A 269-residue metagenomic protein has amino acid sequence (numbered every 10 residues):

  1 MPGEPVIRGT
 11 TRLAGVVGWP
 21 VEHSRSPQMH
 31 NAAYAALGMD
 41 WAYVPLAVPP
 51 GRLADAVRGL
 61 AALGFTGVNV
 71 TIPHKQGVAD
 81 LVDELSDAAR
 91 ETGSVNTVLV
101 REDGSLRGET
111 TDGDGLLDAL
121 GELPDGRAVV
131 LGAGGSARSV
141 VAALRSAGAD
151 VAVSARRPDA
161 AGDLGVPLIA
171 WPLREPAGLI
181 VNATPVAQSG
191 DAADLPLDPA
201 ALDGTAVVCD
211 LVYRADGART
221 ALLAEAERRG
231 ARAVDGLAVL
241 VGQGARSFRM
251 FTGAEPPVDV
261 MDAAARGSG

Functional and structural regions predicted by a protein language model:
P2-E122: Phosphate/diphosphate ligand-binding glycine-rich loop within oxidoreductases
I7-R8, L123-P124, R145, P196-A206: Short, conserved loop/helix-junction motifs that constitute active-site signature segments in enzyme catalytic cores
G18-P20, T110-D114, L120-R145, A155: Glycine-rich adenosine-cofactor-binding loop
T66, V70-G77, G135-S136, P185-Q188 (+1 more regions): Short glycine-rich anion-binding loops that position phosphate/pyrophosphate groups of nucleotides and phosphorylated
S146-D150, R228-A231: Conserved S-adenosyl-L-methionine
A147-L164: NAD(P)-binding Rossmann-fold cofactor-contacting core
G165-A233: Rossmann-like adenosine-cofactor binding region
V207, L211-G269: Adenosine-phosphate binding glycine-rich loop
